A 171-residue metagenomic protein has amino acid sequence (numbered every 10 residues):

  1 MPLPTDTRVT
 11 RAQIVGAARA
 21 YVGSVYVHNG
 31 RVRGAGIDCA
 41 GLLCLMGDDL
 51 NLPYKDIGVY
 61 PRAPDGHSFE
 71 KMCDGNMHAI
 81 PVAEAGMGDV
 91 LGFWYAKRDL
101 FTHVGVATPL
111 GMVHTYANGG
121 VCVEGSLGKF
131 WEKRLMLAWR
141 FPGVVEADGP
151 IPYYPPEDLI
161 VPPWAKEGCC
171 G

Functional and structural regions predicted by a protein language model:
P2-V15, P53-G128, L135, P142 (+2 more regions): ...with weaker cross-activation on analogous glycine-rich loops/strands in unrelated enzymes
L3-P4, Y26-R33: Second-shell loop/turn segments in exported
G16-H28: N-terminal capping segment at the start of a domain
V22, L50-N51: A broad structural signal for alpha-helix termini and local helix breaks/kinks
R31-L50: Active-site nucleophilic cysteine motif
A147-G149: Short acidic, Gly/Pro-enriched loop/turn segments at secondary-structure junctions
W164-G171: Long, low-complexity, intrinsically disordered segments
